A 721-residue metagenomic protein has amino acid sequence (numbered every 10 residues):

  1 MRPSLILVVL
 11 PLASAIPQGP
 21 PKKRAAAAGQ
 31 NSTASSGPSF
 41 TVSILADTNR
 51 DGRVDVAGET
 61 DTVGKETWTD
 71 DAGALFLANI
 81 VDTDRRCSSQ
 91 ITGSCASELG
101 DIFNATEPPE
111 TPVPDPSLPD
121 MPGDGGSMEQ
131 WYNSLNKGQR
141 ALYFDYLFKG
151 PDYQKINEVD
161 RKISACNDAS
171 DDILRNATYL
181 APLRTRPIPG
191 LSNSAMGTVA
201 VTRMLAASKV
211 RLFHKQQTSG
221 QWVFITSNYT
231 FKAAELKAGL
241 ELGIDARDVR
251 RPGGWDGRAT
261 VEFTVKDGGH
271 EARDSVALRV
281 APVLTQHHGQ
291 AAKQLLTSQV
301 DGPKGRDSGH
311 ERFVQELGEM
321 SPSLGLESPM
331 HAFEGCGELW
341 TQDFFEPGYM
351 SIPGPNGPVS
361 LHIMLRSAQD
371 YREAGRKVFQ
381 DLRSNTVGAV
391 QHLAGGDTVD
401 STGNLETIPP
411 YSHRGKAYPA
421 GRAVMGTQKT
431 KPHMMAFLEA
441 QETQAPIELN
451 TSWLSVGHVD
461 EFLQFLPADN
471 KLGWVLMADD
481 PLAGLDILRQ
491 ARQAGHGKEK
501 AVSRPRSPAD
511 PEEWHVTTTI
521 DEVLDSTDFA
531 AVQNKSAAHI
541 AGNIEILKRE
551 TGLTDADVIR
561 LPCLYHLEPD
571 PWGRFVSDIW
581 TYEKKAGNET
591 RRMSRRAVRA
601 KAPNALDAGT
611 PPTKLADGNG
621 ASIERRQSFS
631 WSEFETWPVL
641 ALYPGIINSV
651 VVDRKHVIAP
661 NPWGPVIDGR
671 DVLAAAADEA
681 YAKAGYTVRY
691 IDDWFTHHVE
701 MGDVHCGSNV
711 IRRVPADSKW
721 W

Functional and structural regions predicted by a protein language model:
M1-P21: Fungal secretory targeting signals
I16-W721: Histidine/cysteine-enriched polar flanking segments
